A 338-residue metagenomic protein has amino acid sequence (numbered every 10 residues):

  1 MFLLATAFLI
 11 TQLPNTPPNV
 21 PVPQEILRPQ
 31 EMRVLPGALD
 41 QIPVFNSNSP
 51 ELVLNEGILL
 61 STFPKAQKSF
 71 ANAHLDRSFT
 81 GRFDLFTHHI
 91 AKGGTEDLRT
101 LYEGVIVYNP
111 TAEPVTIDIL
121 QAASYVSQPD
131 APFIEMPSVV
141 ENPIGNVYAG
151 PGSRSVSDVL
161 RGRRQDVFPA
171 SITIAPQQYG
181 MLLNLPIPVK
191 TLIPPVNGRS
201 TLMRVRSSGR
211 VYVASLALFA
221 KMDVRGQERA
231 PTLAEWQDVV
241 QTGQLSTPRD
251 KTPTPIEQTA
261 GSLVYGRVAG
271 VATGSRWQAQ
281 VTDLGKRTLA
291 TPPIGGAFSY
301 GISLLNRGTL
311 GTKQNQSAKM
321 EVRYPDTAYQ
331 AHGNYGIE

Functional and structural regions predicted by a protein language model:
V22-R82: N-terminal, Lys/Arg-enriched amphipathic/low-complexity engagement segments that precede the first folded domain
H74-L75, P169-I172, D326: Beta-strand-rich interaction surfaces with strong enrichment in secreted/lumenal proteins
S78-T80, H88-T100, G104-I106, L192-P194 (+1 more regions): Short, solvent-exposed beta-strand/turn "edge" segments of beta-rich domains on protein surfaces
T80, L98, V167-G180, G274 (+2 more regions): Solvent-exposed, conformationally flexible loop/turn segments
H89-T95, R99-L101, I106-V115, Q121-Y125 (+2 more regions): Asparagine-centered strand-capping/turn motif at beta-strand->loop junctions
I134-T191, E338: Intrinsically disordered, low-complexity Pro/Gly/Ser/Thr-rich segments with frequent PxxP/GP/PP motifs and embedded
P188-T232: Terminal connector regions
T232-E338: Helix-biased "structured C-terminal domain" signature
